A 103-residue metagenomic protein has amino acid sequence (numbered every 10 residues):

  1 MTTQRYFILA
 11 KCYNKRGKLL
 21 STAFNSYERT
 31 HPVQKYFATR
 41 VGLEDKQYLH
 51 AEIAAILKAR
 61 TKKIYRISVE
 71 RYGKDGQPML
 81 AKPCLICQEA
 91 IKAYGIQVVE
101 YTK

Functional and structural regions predicted by a protein language model:
M1-K103: Zinc-dependent deaminase catalytic domain
